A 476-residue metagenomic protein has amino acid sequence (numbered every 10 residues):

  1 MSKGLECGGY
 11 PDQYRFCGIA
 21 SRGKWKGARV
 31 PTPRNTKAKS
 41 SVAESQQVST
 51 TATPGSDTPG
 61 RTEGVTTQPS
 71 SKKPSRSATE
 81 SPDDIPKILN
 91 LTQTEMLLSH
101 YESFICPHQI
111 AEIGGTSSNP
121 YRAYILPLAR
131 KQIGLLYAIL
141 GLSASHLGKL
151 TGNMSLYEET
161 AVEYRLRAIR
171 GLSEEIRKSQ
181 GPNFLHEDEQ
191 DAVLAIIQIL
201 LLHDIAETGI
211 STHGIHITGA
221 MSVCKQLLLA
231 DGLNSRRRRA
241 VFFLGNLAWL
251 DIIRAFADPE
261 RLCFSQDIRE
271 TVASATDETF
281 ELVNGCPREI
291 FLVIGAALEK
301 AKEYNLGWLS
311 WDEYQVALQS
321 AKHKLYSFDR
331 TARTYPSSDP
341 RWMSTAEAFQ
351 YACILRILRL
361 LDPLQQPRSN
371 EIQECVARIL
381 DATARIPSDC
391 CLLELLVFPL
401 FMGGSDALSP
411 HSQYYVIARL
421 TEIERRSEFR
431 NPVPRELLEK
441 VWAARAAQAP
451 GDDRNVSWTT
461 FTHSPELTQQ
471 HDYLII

Functional and structural regions predicted by a protein language model:
M1-S118, Q132, A161, A443-I475: Charge-rich, intrinsically disordered regulatory segments
D83-P86, S117-P120, Y124-K131, T151-Y157 (+5 more regions): Cytosolic regulatory protein-protein interaction regions
Y101, R122-L128, L140-Y157, E163-I210 (+6 more regions): Hydrophobic/aromatic-rich effector regions of fungal transcription factors
I105, I196-K302, V456, H463-H471 (+1 more regions): Acidic/serine-rich, low-complexity amphipathic helices located in mid- to C-terminal regulatory regions
Y137, Q190-L194, A240-V241, G245 (+2 more regions): Start-of-helix signal in alpha-solenoid helical-repeat scaffolds, especially tetratricopeptide repeats
Q180-L185, F243-A255, L400-Y414, V441-I476: Long, charge-rich low-complexity segments
L229-L233, R425-P434: Boundary/linker segments of alpha-helical solenoid repeat arrays
